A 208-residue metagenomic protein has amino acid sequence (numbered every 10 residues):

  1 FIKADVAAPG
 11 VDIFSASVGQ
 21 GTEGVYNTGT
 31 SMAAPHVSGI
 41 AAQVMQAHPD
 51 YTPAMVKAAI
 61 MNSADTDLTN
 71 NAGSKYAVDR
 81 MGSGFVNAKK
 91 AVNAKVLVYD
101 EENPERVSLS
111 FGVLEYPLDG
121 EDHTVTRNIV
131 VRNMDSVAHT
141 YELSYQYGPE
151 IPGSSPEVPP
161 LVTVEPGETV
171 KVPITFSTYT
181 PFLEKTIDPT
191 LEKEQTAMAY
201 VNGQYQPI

Functional and structural regions predicted by a protein language model:
F1-P35: Catalytic-core environment of secreted peptidases
V6, G82, T124-N133, I174 (+2 more regions): Buried hydrophobic-core signal for structured, non-transmembrane domains
A33-P49: Short, small-residue alpha-helix embedded
H48-A77: An often Trp-containing, charged/polar helix-loop segment at the C-terminal end of enzyme catalytic cores
L68-N70, Y147-V158: Short aromatic-acidic-glycine turn motif
A88-M134, V158-V164, L191-N202: Beta-sheet-dominated interaction scaffolds and their linkers
M134-P152: Short acidic, flexible loop segments centered on an aromatic residue
S154-Y200: Intrinsically disordered, low-complexity Pro/Gly/Ser/Thr-rich segments with frequent PxxP/GP/PP motifs and embedded
